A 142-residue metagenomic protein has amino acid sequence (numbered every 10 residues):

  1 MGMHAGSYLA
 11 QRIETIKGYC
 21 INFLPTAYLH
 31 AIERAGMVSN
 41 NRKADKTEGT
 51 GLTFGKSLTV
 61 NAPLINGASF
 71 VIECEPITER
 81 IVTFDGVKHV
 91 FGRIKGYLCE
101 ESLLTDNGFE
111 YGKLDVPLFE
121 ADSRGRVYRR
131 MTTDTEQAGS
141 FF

Functional and structural regions predicted by a protein language model:
M1-F142: Basic, polyanion-binding surface patches
